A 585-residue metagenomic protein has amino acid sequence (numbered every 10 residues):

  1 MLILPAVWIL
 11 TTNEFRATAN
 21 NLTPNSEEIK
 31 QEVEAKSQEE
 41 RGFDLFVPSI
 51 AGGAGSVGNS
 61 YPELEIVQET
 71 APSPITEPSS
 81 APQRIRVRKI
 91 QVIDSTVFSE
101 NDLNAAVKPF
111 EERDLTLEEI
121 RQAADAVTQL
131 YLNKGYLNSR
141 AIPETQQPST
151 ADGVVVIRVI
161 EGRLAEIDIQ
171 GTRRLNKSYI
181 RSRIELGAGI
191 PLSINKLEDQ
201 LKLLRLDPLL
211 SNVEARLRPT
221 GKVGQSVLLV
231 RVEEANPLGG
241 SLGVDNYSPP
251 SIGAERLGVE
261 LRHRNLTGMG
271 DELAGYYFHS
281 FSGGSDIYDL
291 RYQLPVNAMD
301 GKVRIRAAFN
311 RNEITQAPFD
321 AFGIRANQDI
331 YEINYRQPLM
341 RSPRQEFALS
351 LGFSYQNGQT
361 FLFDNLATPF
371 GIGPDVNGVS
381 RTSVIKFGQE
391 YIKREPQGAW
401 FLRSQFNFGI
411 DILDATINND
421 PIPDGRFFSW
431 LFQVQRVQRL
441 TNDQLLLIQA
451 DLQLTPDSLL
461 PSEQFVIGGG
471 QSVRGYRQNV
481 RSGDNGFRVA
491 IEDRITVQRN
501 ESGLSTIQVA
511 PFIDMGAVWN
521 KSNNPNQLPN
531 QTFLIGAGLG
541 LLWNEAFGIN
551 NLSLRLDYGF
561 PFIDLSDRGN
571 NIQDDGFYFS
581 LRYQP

Functional and structural regions predicted by a protein language model:
F15-S248, E260, Y277-I287, A450: Periplasmic polypeptide-binding modules associated with outer-membrane biogenesis and secretion
S226, N236-G240, E255-L257, M269-L273 (+10 more regions): Outer-envelope beta-barrel architecture signal
L238-S248, V259-E260, G270-F281, Y288-L290 (+4 more regions): Transmembrane beta-strand segments that form the barrel wall of outer-membrane beta-barrel proteins
G240-L242, L261, L273-Y277, V303-A307 (+8 more regions): Membrane-embedded beta-strand positions of outer-membrane beta-barrel proteins
P249-G253, S280-G284, A321-N327, R341 (+5 more regions): Replace "Gram-negative outer membrane beta-barrel proteins" with "bacterial and organellar outer membrane beta-barrel
L257-L266, Y288-A307, D329-P338, I385-K393 (+3 more regions): Feature captures outer-membrane beta-barrel proteins of Gram-negative bacteria and organelles
K302-P461: Transmembrane beta-strand segments of outer-membrane beta-barrel domains in Gram-negative and organellar OMPs
N418-P585: C-terminal transmembrane beta-barrel domains of outer membrane proteins
